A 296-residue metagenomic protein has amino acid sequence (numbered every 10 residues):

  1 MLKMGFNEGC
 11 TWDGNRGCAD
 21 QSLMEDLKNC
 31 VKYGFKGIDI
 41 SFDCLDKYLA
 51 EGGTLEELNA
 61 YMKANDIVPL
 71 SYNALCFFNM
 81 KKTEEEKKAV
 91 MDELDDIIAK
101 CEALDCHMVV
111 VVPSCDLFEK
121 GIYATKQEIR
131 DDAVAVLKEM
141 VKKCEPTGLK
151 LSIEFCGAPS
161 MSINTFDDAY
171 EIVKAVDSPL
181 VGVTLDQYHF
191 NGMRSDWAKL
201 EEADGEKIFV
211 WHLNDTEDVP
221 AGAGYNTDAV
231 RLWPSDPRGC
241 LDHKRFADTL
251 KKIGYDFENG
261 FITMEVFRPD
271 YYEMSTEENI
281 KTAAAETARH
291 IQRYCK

Functional and structural regions predicted by a protein language model:
M1-H107, Q127, K138, E145 (+7 more regions): N-terminal pre-domain/capping segments
M4, G37-I38, Y72, K138-C240 (+1 more regions): Acidic/histidine-rich catalytic cores of soluble enzymes
N7-T11, S41-D43, A74-F77, S114-D116 (+4 more regions): Active-site beta-loop-alpha junctions enriched in small/polar residues
T11, F261-I280: A short, acidic, flexible beta-alpha connecting loop/helix-capping segment that sits on the rim of active
I38-I40, L70-A74, C106-S114, G148-E154 (+1 more regions): Short beta-strand segments at enzyme active-site cores
E84, G121-R130, V230-W233: Glycine-rich tight-turn/loop motif centered on a GG-T
S114-K126, S152-M161, Y271-Y272: Active-site-proximal beta-alpha loop/turn segments in soluble metabolic enzymes
P237-Y255: A short, acidic, amphipathic alpha-helical segment used as a generic capping/interface helix at domain edges
